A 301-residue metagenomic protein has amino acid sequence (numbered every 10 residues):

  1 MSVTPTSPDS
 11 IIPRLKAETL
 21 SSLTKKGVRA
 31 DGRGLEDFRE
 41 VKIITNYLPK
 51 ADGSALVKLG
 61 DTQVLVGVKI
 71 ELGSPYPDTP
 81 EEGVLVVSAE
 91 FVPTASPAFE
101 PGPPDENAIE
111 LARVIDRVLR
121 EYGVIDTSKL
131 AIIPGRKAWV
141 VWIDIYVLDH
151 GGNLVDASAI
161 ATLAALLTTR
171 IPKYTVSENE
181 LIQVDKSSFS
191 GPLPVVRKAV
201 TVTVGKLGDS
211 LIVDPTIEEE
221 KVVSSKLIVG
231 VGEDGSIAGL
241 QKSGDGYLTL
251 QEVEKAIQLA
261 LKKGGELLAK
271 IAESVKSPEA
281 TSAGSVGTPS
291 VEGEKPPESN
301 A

Functional and structural regions predicted by a protein language model:
M1-A301: Polyanion-binding surfaces on beta-sheet-dominated domains and ring/shell assemblies
